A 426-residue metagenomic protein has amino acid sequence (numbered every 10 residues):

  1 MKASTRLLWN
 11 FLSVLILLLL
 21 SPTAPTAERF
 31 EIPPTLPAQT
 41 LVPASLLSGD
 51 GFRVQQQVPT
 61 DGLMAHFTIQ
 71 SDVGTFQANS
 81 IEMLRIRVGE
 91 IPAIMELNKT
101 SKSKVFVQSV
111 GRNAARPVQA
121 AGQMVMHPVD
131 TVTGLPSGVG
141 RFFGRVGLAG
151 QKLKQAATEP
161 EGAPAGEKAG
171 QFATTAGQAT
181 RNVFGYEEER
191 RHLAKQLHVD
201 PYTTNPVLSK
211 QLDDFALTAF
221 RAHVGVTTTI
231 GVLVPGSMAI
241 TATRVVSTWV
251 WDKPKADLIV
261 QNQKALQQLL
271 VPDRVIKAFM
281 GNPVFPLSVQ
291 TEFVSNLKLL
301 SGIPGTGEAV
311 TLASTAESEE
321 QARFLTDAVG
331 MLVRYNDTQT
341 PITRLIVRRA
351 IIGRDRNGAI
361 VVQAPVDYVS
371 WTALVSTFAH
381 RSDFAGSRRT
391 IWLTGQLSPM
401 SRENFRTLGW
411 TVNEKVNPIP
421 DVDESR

Functional and structural regions predicted by a protein language model:
K2-L12: Bacterial N-terminal signal peptides that target proteins for export
S21-P22: N-terminal signal peptide c-region/cleavage motif recognized by signal peptidases
E28-P160: Cationic, glycine-rich low-complexity segments
M95-L148, Q171-V234: Amphipathic interfacial helices
G140-E161, T241-G281: Membrane-engaging insertion elements
A265-A350: Acidic-basic catalytic patches of nuclease active cores, encompassing PD-(D/E)XK and other metal-cofactor nuclease
R323-F384, R388-L393: Conserved catalytic cores of phosphodiester-cleaving nucleases, focusing on short active-site segments
Q396-R426: Domain-level recognition of nuclease-like catalytic cores that cleave nucleotide substrates
